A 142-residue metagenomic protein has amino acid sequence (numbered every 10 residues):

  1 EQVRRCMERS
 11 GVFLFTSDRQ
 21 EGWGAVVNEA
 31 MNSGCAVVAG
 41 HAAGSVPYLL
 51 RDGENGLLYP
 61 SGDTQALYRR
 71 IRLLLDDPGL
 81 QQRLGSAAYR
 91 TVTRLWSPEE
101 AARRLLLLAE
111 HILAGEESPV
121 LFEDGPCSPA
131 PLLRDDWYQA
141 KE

Functional and structural regions predicted by a protein language model:
E1-M7, D18, G62: Conserved active-site histidine-acidic residue motif and adjacent donor-binding/catalytic loop of glycosyltransferases
Q2-R4, G22-W23, H41-L49, Q65: Short glycine/proline-enriched, acidic/aromatic patches that form the donor-sugar handling elements
R4, V27-N32, V46-Y48, E54: Short alpha-helical segment that forms part of, or immediately flanks, the ligand-binding pocket in carbohydrate-active
E8-G22, C35: Acidic donor-binding loop of glycosyltransferase active sites
A36-G40: Short hydrophobic beta-strand element within catalytic cores of glycosyltransferases and related nucleotide-activated
D52-G53, L57-T64, L73-P78: Conserved acidic donor-binding segment of nucleotide-sugar-dependent glycosyltransferases
A66, L73, L80-R94, A101-L107 (+2 more regions): A short, well-ordered alpha-helix in the C-terminal region of glycosyltransferases
A114-E142: Intrinsically disordered, low-complexity acidic/proline-/asparagine-rich linker or regulatory tail/stalk regions
